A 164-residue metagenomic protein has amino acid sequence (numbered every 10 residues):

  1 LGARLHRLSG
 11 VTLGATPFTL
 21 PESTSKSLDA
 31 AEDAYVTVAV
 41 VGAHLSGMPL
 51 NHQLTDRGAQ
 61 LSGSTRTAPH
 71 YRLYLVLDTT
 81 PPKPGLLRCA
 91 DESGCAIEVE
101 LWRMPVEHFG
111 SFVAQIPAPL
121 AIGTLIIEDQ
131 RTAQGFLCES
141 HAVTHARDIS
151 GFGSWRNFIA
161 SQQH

Functional and structural regions predicted by a protein language model:
G2-H164: Glycine-aromatic micro-motifs
